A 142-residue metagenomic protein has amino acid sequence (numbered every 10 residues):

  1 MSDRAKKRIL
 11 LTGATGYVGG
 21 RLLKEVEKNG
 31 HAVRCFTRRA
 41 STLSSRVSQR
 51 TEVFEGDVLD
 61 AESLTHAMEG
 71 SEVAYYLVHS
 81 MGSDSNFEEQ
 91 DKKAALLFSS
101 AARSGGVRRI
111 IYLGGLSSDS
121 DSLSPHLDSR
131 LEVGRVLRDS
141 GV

Functional and structural regions predicted by a protein language model:
S2-H31: N-terminal Rossmann NAD(P)H-binding glycine-rich loop of SDR-like oxidoreductase domains
R8, E72-V73, R109: Structural motif
T12, F36, L77, I110-G115: SDR active-site strand-loop-helix element
R21-E25, A101, V136: Rossmann-fold NAD(P)-dependent oxidoreductase module
H31-R38: Conserved glycine-rich Rossmann-like NAD(P)H-binding loop of the short-chain dehydrogenase/reductase
S41-G105, L116-S122: NAD(P)H-binding glycine-rich loop region in Rossmannoid oxidoreductase-like domains and their noncatalytic homologs
S104-R109, V142: A short helix->loop->beta-strand "cap" motif at the edges of active sites that frequently abuts
D121-V142: Active-site Tyr-X1-5-Lys
